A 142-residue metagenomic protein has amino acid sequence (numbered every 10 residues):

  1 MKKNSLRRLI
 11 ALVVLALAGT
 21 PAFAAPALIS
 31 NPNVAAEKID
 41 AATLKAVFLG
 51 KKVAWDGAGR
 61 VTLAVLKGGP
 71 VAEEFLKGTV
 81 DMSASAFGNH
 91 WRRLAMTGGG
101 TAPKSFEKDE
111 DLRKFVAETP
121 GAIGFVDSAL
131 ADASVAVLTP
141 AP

Functional and structural regions predicted by a protein language model:
K2-A11: Bacterial N-terminal signal peptides that target proteins for export
A18-A25: Sec/Tat signal peptide C-region and signal peptidase I cleavage site
A25-P142: Exported/periplasmic ABC-transporter solute-binding proteins
